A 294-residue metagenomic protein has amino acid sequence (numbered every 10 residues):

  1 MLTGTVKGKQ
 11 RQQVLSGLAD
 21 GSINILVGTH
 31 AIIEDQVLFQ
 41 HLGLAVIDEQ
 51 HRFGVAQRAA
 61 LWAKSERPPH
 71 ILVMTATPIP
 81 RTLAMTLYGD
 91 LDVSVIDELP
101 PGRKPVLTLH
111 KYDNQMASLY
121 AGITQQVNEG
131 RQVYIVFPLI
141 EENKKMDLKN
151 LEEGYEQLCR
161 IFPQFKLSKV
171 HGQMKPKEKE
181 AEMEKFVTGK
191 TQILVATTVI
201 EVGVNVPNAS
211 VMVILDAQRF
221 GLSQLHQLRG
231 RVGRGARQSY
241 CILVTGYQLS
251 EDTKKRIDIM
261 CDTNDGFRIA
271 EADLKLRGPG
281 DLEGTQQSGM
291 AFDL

Functional and structural regions predicted by a protein language model:
M1-D258, R268: Inter-lobe coupling/hinge segments of SF2-like helicase ATPases
A236, Y240, Q248-L294: C-terminal accessory region of SF2 helicases/translocases
